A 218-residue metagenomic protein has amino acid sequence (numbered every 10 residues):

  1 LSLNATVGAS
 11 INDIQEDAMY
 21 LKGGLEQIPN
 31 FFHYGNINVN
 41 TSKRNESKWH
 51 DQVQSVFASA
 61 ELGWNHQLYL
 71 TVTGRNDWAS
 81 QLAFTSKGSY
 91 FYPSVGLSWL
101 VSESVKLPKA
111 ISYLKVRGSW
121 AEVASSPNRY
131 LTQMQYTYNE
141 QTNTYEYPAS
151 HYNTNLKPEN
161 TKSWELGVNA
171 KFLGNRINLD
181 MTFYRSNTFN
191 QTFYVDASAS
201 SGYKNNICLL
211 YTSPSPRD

Functional and structural regions predicted by a protein language model:
L1-S213, R217: Extracellular/periplasmic, surface-exposed regions of secreted and cell-surface proteins
